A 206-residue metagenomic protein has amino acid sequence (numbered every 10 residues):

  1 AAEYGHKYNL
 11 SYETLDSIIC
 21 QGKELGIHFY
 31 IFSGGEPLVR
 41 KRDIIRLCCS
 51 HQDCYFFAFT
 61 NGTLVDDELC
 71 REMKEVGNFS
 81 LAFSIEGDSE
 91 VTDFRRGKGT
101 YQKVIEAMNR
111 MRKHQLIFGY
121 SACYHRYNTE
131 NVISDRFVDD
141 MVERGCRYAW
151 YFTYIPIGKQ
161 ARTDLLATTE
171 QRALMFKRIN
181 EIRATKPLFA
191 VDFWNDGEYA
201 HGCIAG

Functional and structural regions predicted by a protein language model:
A1-E13: Canonical Radical SAM [4Fe-4S] cluster-binding loop centered on the CxxxCxxC motif and its immediate flanking residues
A2-G5, S89-R95, I157-T163: A short acidic, helix-capping loop that chelates divalent metal ions and anchors anionic groups
Y12-F32, R40-T153: Radical SAM/AdoMet-radical enzyme domain recognition
Y154-G206: A C-terminal junction/extension of Radical SAM enzymes
